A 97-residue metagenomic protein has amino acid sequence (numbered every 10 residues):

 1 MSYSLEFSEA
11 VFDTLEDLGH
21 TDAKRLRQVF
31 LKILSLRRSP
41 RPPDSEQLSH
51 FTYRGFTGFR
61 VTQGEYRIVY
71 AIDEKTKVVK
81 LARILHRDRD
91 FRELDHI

Functional and structural regions predicted by a protein language model:
M1-K32: Arg/Lys-rich, positively charged N-terminal/basic patches that mediate binding to nucleic acids
S4, P42, F91: Short acidic/His/Gly/Ser-rich catalytic and metal-binding motifs that mark active-site loops of diverse hydrolases
V11, R41-D44, I72, I84: Preference for short coil/turn "hinge" residues that link or interrupt alpha-helices
D13, S35, H86-R89: Active-site micro-motifs of SAM-dependent methyltransferase domains
L18, K24, G58-R67, A71-I97: Enriched for short, Lys/Arg-rich terminal
L34-T62: A short, surface-exposed loop/turn module that caps and links secondary-structure elements
